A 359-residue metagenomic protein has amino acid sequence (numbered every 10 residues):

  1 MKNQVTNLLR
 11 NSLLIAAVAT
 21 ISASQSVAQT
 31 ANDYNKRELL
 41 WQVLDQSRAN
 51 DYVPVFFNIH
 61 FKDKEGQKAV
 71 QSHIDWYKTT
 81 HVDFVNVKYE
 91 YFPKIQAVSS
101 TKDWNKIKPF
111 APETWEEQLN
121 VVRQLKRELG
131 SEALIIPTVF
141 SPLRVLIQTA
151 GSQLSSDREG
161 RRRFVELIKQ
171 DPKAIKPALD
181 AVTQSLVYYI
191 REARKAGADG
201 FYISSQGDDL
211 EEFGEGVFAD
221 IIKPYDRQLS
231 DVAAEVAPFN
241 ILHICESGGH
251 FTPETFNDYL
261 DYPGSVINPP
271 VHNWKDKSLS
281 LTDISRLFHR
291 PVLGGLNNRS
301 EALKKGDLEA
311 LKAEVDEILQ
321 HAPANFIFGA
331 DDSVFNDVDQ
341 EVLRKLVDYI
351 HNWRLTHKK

Functional and structural regions predicted by a protein language model:
K2-L13: Bacterial N-terminal signal peptides that target proteins for export
N11-S22: Bacterial N-terminal signal peptides
S24-A28: Sec/Tat signal peptide C-region and signal peptidase I cleavage site
T30-H60, D83, V87, T114-K359: Active-site loop segments of alpha/beta catalytic cores
R48-I107, W115: N-terminal capping/small domains of soluble enzymes
V98-P109, R158-E166: Glycine-/small-residue-rich beta-strand-loop submotif within the FAD-binding core of flavoenzymes
